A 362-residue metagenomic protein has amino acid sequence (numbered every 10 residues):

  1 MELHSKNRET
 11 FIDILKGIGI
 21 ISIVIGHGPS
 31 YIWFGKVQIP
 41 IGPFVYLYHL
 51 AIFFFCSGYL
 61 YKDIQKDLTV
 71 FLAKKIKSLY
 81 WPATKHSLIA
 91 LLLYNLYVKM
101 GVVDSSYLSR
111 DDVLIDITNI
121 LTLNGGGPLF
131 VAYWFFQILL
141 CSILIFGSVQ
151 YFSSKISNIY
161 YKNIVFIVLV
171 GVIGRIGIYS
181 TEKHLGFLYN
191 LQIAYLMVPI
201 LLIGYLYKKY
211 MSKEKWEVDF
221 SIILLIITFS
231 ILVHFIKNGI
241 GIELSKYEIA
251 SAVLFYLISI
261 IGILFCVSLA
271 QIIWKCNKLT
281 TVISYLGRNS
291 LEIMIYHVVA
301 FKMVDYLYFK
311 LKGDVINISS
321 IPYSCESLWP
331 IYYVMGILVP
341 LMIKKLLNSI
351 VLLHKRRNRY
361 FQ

Functional and structural regions predicted by a protein language model:
M1-Q362: Alpha-helical transmembrane segments and their immediate juxtamembrane cytosolic regions
